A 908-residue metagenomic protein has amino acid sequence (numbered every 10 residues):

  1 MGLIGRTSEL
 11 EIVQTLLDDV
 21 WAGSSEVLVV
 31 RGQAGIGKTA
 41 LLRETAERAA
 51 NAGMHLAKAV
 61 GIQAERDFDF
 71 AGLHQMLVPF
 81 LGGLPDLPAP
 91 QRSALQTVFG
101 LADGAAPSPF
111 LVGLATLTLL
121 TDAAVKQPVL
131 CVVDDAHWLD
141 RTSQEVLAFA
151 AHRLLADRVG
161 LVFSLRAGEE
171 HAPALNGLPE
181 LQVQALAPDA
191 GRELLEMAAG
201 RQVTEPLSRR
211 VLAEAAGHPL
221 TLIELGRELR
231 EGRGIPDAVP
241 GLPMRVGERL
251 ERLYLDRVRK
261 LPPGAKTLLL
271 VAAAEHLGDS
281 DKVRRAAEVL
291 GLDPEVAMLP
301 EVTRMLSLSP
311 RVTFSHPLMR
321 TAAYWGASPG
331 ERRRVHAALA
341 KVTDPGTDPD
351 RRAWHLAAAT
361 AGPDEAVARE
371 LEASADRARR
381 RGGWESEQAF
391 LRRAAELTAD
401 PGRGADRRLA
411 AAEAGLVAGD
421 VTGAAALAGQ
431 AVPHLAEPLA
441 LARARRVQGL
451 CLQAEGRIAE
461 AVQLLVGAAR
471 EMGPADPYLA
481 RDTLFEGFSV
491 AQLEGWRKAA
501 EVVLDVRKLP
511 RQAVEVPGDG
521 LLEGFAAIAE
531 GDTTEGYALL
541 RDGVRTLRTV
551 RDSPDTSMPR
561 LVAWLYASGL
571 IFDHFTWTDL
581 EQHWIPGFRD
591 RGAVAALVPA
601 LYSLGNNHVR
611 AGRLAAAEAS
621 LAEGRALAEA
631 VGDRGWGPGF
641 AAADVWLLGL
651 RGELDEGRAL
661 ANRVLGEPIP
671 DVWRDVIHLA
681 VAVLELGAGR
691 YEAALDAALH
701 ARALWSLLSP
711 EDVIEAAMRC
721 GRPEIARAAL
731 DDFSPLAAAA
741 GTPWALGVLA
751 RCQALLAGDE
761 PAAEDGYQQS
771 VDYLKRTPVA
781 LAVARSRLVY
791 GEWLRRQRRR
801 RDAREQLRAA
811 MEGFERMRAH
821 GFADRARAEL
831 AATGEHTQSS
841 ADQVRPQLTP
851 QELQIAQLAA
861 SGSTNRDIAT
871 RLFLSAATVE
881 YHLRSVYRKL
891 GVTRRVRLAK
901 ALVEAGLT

Functional and structural regions predicted by a protein language model:
G2-L16, V112, Q851: N-terminal pre-P-loop "Q-motif" helix
V27, L41-T45, A49, P128 (+16 more regions): Extended alpha-helical scaffolding segments used for macromolecular assembly and cargo binding
R31-Q33, A57-R66, L165-R166, V183: A short hydrophobic beta-strand->loop->alpha-helix junction that borders the nucleotide-binding pocket of P-loop NTPases
I36, E44, Q75, L114 (+2 more regions): Short secondary-structure boundary elements
L41-V129, W138, M244: Conserved phosphate-binding/catalytic loops and adjacent sensor/switch elements of nucleotide-binding enzymes, spanning
S93, L111, R153-R210, E214 (+4 more regions): Alpha-helical sensor/transducer elements of the RecA-like P-loop NTPase core
E455-V462, P477-D712, M718-P723: Extended non-membrane alpha-helical scaffolds
A831, Q838-T908: Helix-turn-helix DNA-binding segment
